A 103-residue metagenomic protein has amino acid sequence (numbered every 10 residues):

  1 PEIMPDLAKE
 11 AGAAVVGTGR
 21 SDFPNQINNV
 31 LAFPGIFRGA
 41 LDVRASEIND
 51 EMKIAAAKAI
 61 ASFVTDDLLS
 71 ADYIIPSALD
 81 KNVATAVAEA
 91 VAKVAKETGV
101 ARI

Functional and structural regions predicted by a protein language model:
P1-I103: Adenosine-phosphate binding glycine-rich loop
